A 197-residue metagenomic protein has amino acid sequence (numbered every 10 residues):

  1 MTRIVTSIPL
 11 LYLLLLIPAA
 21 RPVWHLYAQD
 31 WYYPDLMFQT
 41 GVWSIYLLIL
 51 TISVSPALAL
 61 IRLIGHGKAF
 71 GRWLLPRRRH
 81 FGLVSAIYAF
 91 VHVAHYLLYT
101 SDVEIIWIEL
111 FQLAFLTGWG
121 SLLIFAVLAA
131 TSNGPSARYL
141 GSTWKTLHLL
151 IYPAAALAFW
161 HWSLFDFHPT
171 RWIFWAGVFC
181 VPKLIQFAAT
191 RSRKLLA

Functional and structural regions predicted by a protein language model:
M1-A197: Membrane-embedded alpha-helical bundles that constitute the cytochrome b-like, heme-associated redox core of multi-pass
